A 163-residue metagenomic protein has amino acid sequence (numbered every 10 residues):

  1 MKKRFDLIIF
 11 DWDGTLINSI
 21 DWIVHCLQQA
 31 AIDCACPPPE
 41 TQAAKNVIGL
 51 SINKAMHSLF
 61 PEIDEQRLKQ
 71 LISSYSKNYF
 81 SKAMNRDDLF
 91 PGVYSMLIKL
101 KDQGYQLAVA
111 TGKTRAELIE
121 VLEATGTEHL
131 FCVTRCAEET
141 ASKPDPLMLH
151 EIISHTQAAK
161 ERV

Functional and structural regions predicted by a protein language model:
M1-N46, E65: Active-site neighborhood of HAD-like aspartate-dependent phosphohydrolases
R4, S81-V109, R115-I119, P146: Short, acidic loop-to-helix structural element flanking the phosphoryl-transfer center in phosphate-processing enzymes
L7, A108, V163: Hydrophobic "anchor" residues on beta-strands that sit immediately upstream of conserved functional sites
N18, P39-A43, V47, I63-Q66 (+3 more regions): Residues at secondary-structure transition points
C26, E40-A43, S51, A55 (+4 more regions): Hydrophobic alpha-helical segments typical of transmembrane helices and their membrane-interface/capping positions
I32-P38, I63-Q66, D102-Q103, G126-L130 (+1 more regions): Short helix-capping segments at alpha-helix termini
I48-S81, P91-Y94, I98-K101: A metal-dependent, Asp-based hydrolase signature
D88, T114-V163: Substrate-recognition "cap/lid" segment bordering the active-site pocket of phosphatases
